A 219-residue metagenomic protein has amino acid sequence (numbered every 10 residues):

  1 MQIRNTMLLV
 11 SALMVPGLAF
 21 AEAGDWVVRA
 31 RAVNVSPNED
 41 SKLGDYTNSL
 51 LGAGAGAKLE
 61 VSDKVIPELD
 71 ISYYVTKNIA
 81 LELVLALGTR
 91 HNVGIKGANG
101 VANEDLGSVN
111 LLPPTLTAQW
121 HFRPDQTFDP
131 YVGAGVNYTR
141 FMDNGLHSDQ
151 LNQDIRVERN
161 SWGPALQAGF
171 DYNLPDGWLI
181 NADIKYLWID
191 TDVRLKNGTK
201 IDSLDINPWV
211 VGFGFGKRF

Functional and structural regions predicted by a protein language model:
M1-M7: Bacterial N-terminal signal peptides that target proteins for export
P16-L18: N-terminal signal peptide c-region/cleavage motif recognized by signal peptidases
F20-S72, R218: Short glycine/proline- and aromatic-enriched beta-strand/turn motifs that initiate or cap beta-hairpins
E22, N34-S36, D70-H147, P208-F219: Gram-negative (and chloroplast) outer-membrane scaffold detector with strong preference for beta-barrel transmembrane
D25-V27, A80, T127-D129, N173 (+1 more regions): Membrane-spanning beta-strand positions in outer-membrane beta-barrel proteins
D40-T47, V93-V101, M142-N152, D192-T199: Outer-membrane beta-barrel translocator domains and adjoining extracellular loop/strand segments of Gram-negative
K58-D63, N103-N110, N152-N160, K200-N207: Replace "Gram-negative outer membrane beta-barrel proteins" with "bacterial and organellar outer membrane beta-barrel
R90-G94, P175-F219: Predominantly the C-terminal beta-signal and adjacent terminal strand-loop region of outer-membrane beta-barrel
